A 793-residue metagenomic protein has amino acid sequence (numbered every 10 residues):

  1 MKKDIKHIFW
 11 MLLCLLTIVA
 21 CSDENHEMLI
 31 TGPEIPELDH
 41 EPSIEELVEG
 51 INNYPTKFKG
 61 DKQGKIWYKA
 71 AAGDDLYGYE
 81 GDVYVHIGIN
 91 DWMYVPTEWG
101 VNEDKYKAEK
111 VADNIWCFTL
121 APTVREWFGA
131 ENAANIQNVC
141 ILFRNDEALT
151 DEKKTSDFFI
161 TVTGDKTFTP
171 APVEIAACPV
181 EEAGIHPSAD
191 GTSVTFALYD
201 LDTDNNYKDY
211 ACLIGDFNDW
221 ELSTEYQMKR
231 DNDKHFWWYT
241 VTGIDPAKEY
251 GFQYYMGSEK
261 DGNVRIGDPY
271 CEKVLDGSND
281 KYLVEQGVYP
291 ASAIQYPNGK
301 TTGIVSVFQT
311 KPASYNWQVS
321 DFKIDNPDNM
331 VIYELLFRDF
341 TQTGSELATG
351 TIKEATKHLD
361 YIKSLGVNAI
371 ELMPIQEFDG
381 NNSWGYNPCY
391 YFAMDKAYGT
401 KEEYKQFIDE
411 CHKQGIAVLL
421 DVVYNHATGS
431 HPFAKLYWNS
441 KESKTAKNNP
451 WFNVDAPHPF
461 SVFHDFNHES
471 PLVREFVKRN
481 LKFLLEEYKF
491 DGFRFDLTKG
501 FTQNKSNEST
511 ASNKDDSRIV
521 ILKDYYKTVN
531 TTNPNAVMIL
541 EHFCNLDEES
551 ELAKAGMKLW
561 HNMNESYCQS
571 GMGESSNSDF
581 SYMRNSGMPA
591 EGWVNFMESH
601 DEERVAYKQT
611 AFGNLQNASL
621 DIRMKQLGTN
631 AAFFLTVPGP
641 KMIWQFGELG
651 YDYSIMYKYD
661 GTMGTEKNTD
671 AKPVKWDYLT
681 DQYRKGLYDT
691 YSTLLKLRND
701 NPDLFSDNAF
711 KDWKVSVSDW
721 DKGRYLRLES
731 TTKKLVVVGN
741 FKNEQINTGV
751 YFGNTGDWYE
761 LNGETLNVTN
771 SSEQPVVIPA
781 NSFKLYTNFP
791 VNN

Functional and structural regions predicted by a protein language model:
K2-F9: Bacterial N-terminal signal peptides that target proteins for export
W10-I18: Bacterial N-terminal signal peptides
I18-I51, V173, C178: Bacterial Sec-dependent N-terminal signal peptides
I66, T167-A211, N263-D328: Basic K/R-rich, polyanion-interacting modules in nucleoproteins and related proteins
L76-A133, D146-I160, S193-E249, G257-D280: Aromatic-rich carbohydrate-binding modules that target alpha-glucans
K229, P374-Q376, W384-N387, H412-Q414 (+8 more regions): Active-site-proximal helices and loops of the catalytic beta/alpha 8
C271, L275, K281, E285 (+5 more regions): Substrate-binding/active-site clefts of carbohydrate-active enzymes
N770-N793: C-terminal beta-strand-rich structural cap/linker in extracellular carbohydrate-active enzymes
